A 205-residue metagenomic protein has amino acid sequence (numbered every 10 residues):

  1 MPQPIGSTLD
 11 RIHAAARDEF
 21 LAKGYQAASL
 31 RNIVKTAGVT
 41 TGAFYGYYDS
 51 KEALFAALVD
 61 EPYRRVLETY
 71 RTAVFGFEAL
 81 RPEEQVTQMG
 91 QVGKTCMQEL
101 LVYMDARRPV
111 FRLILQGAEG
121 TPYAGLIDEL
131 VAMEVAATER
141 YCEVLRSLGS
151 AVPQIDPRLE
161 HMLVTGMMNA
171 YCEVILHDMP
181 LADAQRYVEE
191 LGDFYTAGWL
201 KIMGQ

Functional and structural regions predicted by a protein language model:
I5, L30, D60-L67, R71-V74: Short, basic, alpha-helical segments at the C-terminal edge of helix-turn-helix-like DNA-binding modules
R11, A15, E19-A53, A57: Helix-turn-helix
A15-A22, R65, T69-G76, V110 (+2 more regions): Solvent-exposed, amphipathic alpha-helical segments
K51, L58, P62, V66 (+7 more regions): Hydrophobic/aromatic residues within well-ordered alpha-helical segments
A57, R71-Y103: Hydrophobic alpha-helical connector segments
E99-A106, E119-S147, R158-T165: Amphipathic alpha-helical packing segments from all-alpha helical-bundle domains
R112-I114: Short, hydrophobic secondary-structure boundary micro-motifs
Y141-F194, M203-Q205: Hydrophobic/aromatic-rich alpha-helical bundle segments in the mid-to-C-terminal region
